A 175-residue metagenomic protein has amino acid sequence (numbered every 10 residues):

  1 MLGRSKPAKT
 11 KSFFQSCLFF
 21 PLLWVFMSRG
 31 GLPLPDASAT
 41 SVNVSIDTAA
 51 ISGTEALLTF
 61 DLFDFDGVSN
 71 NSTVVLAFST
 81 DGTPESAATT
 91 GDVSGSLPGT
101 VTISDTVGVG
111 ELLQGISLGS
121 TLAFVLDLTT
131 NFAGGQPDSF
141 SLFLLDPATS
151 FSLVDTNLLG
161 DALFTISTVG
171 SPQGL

Functional and structural regions predicted by a protein language model:
M1, P7, K11-S41: Short, threonine-centered small-residue motifs that mark membrane-proximal processing/anchoring sites and TM-junction
S38-L175: Mature extracellular "passenger" or substrate-interacting domains of secreted, surface-exposed proteins
